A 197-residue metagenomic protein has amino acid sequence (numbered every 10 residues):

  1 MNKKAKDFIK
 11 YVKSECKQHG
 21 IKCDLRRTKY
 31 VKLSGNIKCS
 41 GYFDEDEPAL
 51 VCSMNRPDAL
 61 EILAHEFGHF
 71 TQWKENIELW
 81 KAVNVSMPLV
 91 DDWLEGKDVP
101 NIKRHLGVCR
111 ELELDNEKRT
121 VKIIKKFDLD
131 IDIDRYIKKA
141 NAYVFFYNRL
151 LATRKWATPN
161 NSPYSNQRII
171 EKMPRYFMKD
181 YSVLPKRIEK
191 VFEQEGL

Functional and structural regions predicted by a protein language model:
N2-A5, K10-L60, F67-K74, W80: Active-site scaffold of zinc-dependent metalloenzymes
L33-D44, E78-A82, L89-L94, G107 (+1 more regions): Anionic, Ser/Thr-rich low-complexity intrinsically disordered regions
W73-L112, I137: Post-HEXXH active-site segment of zinc metalloproteases
S86-D92, V99, I123-L197: Pan-zinc metallopeptidase signature
C109-K126: An active-site-proximal "capping" alpha-helix that borders the catalytic cofactor pocket
